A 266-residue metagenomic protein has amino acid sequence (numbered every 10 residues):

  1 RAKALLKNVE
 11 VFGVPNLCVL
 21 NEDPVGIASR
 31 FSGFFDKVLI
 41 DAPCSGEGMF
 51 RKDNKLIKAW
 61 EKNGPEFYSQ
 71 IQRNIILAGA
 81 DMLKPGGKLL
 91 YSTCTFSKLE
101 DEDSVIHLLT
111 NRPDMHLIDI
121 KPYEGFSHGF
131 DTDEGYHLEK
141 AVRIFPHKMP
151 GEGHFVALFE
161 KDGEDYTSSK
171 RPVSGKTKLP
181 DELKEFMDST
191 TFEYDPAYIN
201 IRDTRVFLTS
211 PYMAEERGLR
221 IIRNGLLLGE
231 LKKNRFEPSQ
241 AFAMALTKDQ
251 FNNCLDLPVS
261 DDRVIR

Functional and structural regions predicted by a protein language model:
R1-G33: S-adenosyl-L-methionine
V9, N54, S104-H107: Short secondary-structure boundary/capping segments
S29-R30, A80, P146-M149: Replace "in large, NTP-powered and nucleic-acid-processing enzymes" with "in large, NTP-powered factors and other
F35, K88-Y91, F96-R205: Class I S-adenosyl-L-methionine
D36-L77, C94-D101: Mobile active-site "lid"/loop adjacent to the S-adenosyl-L-methionine
L83-P85: Helix-to-beta-strand junctions that scaffold the AdoMet/dcAdoMet cofactor pocket in Class I SAM-dependent enzymes
E152-F155, D162-R266: Polybasic, low-complexity RNA-engagement segments
